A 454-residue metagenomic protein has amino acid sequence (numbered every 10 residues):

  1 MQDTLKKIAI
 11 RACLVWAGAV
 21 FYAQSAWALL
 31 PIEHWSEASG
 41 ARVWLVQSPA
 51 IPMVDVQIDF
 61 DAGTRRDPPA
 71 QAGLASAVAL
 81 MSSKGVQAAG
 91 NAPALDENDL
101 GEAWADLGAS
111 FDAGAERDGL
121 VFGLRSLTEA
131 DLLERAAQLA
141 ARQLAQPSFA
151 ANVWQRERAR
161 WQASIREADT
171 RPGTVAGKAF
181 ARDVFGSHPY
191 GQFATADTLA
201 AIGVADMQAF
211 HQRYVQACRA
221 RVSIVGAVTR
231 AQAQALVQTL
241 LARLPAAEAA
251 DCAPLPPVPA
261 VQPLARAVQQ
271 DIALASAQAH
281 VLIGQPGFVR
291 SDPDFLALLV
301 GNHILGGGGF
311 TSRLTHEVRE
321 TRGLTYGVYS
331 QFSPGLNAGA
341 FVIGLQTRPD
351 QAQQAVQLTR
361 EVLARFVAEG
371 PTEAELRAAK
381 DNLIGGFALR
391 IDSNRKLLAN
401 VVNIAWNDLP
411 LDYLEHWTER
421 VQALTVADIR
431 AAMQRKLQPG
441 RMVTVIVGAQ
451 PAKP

Functional and structural regions predicted by a protein language model:
Q2-A19: Bacterial N-terminal signal peptides that target proteins for export
A23-S25: N-terminal signal peptide c-region/cleavage motif recognized by signal peptidases
W27-P52: N- or domain-start disorder-to-order transition segments that initiate the globular core
L30-I32, Q57-L124, P189, F193 (+1 more regions): M16/MPP (pitrilysin/insulinase) zinc-metallopeptidase core fold and M16-derived inactive scaffolds
W44-L45, P52-V54, R65-P68, S291-D292 (+1 more regions): Short, solvent-exposed loop/turn elements at domain surfaces
S48, Q57-D59, A249-T311: His/Glu-based metal-binding/catalytic segments typifying zinc-dependent metallopeptidases
D99-C252, T321-R322, G327-P454: Charge-rich, well-structured scaffold segments of protease-associated domains
